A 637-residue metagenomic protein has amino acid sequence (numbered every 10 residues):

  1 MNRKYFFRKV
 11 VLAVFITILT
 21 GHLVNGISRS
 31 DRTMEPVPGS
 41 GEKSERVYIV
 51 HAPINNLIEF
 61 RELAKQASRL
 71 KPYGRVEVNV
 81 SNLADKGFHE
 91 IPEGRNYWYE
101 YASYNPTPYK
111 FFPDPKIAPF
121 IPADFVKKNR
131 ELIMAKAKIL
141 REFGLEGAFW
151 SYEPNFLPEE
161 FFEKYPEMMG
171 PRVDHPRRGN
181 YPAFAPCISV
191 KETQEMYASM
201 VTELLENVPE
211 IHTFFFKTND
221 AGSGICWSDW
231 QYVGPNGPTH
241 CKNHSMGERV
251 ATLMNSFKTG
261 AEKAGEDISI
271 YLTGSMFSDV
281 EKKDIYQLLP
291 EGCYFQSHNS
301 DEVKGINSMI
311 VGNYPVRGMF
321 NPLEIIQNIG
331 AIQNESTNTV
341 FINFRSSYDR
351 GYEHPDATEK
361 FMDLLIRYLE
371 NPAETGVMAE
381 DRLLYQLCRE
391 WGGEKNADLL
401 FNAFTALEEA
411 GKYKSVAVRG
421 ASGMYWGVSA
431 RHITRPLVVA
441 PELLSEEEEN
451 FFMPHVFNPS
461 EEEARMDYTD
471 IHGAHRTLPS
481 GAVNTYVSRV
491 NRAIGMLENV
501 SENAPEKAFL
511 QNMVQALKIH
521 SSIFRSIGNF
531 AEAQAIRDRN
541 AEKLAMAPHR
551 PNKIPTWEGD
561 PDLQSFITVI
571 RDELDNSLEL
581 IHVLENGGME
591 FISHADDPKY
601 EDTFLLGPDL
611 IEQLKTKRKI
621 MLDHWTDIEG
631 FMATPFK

Functional and structural regions predicted by a protein language model:
N2-L12: N-terminal Sec-pathway targeting helices
R3-Y5, D31-S40, R46-I49, F60 (+3 more regions): Substrate-binding groove of N-acetylhexosamine-processing glycoside hydrolases
R8, S189-V190, Y286: Polar helix-capping/helix-linker motif
V11-H22: Bacterial N-terminal signal peptides
I27-N219, G224-S228, S308-G312, R317 (+1 more regions): Feature activates predominantly on carbohydrate-active enzymes
P92-N96, K164-M168, D229-G237, I285-E291 (+2 more regions): Short secondary-structure boundary/capping segments
Y101-A118, W230-H244, A545-W557: A solvent-exposed, charged loop/short amphipathic helix patch at secondary-structure junctions
I188-V190, N219-G260: Active-site cleft segment of glycoside hydrolase catalytic domains centered on the general acid/base Glu
